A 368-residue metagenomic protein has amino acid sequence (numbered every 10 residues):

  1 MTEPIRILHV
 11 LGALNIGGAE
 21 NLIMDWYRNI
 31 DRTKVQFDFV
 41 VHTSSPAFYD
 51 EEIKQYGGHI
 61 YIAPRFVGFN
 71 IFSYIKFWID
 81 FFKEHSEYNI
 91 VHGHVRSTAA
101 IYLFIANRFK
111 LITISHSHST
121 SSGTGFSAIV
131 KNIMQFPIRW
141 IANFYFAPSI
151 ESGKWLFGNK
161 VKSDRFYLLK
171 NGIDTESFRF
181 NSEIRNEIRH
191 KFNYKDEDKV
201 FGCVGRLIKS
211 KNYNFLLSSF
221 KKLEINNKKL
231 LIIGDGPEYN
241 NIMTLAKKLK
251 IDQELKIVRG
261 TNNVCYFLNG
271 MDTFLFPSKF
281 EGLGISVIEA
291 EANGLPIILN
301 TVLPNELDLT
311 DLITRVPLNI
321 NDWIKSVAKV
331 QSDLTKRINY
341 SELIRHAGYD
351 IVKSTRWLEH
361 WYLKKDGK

Functional and structural regions predicted by a protein language model:
E3-I5, H9-S73, G236-E238, W361: N-terminal strand-loop element at the rim of the active site of nucleotide-sugar-dependent glycosyltransferases
E20-D25, K199, C203-K222, P237-M243: A conserved mid-protein helix/loop that constitutes part of the nucleotide-sugar donor-binding site
V40-V41, P296-N300, N305: Short hydrophobic beta-strand element within catalytic cores of glycosyltransferases and related nucleotide-activated
G93-A100, S117: Short His-centered aromatic/hydrophobic patch
A142-R179: A short, active-site helix/loop in glycosyltransferases that binds the activated sugar's phosphate group
M243-R259: Nucleotide-activated donor-binding/catalytic signature segment of Leloir-type glycosyltransferases, i.e., the conserved
G260, K279: Aromatic "clamp/platform" in nucleotide-sugar-dependent glycosyltransferases that forms part of the donor/acceptor
E306-L334: Change "using UDP/GDP/dTDP sugars" to "using nucleotide sugars
